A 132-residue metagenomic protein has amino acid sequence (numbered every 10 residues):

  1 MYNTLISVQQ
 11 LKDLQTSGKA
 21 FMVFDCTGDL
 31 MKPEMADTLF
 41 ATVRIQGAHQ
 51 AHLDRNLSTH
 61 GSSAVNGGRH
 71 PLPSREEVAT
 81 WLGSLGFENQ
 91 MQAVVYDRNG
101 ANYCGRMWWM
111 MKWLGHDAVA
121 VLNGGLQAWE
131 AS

Functional and structural regions predicted by a protein language model:
M1-S132: Cytosolic catalytic domains that perform sulfur/thiol-centered chemistry
